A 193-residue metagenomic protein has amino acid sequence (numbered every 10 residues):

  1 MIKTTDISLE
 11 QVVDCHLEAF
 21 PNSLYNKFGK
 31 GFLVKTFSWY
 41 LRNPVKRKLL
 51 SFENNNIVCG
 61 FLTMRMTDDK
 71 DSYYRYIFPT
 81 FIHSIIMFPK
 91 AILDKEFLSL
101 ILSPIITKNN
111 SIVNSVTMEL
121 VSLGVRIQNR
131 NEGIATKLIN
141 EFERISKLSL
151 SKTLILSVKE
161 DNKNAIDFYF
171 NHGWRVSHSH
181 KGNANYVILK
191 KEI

Functional and structural regions predicted by a protein language model:
M1-G31, E53, I57-P79: Short amphipathic alpha-helix that is part of the acyltransferase structural core
F28-K48, I105-N109: Active-site rim helix/loop that mediates acceptor-substrate recognition in acyltransferases
S38-L50, M66-Y74, I92, E119: A short helix-loop-beta-strand connector motif used in the catalytic cores of GNAT acetyltransferases and, in some
K70-T117: Conserved acyl-donor/pantetheine-binding loop and adjacent beta-alpha core of acyl/acetyltransferases and related
S111-M118, I139, S146-S157: Conserved GNAT acetyl-CoA-binding A-motif
V121-R130, I155-A165, G182-V187, E192-I193: Conserved beta-strand-loop-alpha-helix junction that forms the acyl-donor binding cleft
S122-V125, N131-I145, F170-N171: Conserved acetyl-CoA-binding loop-helix of GNAT-fold acetyltransferases
F170-H178: Conserved acetyl-CoA-binding loop of GNAT-fold acetyltransferases
